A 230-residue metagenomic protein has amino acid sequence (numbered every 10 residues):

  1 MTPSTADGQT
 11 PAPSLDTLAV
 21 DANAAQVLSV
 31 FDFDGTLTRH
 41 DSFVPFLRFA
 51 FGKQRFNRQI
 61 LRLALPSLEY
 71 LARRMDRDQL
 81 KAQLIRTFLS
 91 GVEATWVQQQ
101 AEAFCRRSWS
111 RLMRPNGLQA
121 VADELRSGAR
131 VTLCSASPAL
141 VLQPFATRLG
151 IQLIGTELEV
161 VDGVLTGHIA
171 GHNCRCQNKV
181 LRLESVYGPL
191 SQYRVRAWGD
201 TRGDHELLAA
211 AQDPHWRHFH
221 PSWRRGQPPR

Functional and structural regions predicted by a protein language model:
T2-V20, Q26, Q99, R106-R230: C-terminal cap/substrate-recognition subdomain and adjoining C-terminal extension of metal-dependent phosphatase-like
P13-R73: Active-site neighborhood of HAD-like aspartate-dependent phosphohydrolases
D32, Q83-L84, L153, V164: Residue-level signal for pocket-adjacent positions within structured domains
D34-L37, F88, C174, G199: Short N-terminal micro-motifs specific to bacterial/archaeal maturation and metal-cluster initiation sites
H40-F43, Q54-L118, A122: A metal-dependent, Asp-based hydrolase signature
